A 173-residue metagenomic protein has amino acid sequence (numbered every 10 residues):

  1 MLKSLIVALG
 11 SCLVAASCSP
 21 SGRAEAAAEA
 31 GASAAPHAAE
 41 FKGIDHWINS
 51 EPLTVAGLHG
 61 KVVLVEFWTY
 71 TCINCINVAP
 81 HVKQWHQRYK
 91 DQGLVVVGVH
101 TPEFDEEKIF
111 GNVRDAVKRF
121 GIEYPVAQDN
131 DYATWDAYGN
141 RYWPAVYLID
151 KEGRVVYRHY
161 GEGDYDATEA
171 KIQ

Functional and structural regions predicted by a protein language model:
M1-I6: Bacterial N-terminal signal peptides that target proteins for export
A16-S17: C-terminal motif of bacterial Sec signal peptides marking the signal peptidase cleavage site
G22-A56: N-terminal "domain-start" segment that seeds a small globular fold
L53-I76, V96: Short active-site neighborhood of thiol/selenol oxidoreductases, capturing the structured segment around
H59-K61, D91, I122, N140: Active-site acidic short loop of glycosyltransferases
V63-E66, V95-V99, P125-Q128, L148: Structural recognition of the beta-strand scaffold that forms the well-ordered cores of secreted hydrolase catalytic
I76-F120, Q128-D136: Structural microenvironment flanking redox-active thiols in thiol-disulfide oxidoreductases
K118-Y124, Q128-K171: Thiol/disulfide oxidoreductase modules built on the thioredoxin-like
